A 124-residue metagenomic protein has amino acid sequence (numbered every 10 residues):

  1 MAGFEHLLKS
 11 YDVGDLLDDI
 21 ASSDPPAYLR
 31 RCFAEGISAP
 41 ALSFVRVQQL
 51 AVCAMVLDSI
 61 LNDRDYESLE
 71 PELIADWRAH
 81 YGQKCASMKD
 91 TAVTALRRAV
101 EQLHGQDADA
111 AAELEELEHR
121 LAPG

Functional and structural regions predicted by a protein language model:
M1-L42: Short terminal alpha-helical segments
K9, L42-Q49, C85: Helix-start/N-cap signature of alpha-helical segments
A27-I37, I60, D76, R98-E101: Non-catalytic all-alpha helical scaffold/repeat segments
G36-P40, R64, S68, A99-D107: Secondary-structure edge/capping motif, primarily at the C-terminal ends of alpha-helices and the immediately following
Q48-N62: Short, hydrophobic/amphipathic alpha-helical patches that form generic packing surfaces within helical domains
S59-K84: Long acidic/polar interaction regions in large eukaryotic complex-forming proteins
R78-G124: Low-complexity intrinsically disordered segments
